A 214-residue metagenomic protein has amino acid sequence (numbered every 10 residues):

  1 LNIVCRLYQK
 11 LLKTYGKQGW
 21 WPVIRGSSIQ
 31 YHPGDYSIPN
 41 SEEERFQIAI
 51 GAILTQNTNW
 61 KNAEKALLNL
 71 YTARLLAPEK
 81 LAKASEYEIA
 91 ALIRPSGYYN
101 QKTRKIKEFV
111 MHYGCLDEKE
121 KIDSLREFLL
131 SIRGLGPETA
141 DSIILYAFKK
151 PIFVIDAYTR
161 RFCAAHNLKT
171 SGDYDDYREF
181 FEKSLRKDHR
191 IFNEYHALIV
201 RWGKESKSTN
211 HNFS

Functional and structural regions predicted by a protein language model:
L1-K119, K187-I191, Y195-S214: N-terminal polyanion-binding entry modules of DNA glycosylases/AP lyases and select other DNA-binding proteins
G51-L54, I106, K121-K169: Catalytic DNA-binding helix-loop module of base-excision-repair DNA glycosylases/AP lyases
W60, L75, K149-F153, L168-S171 (+1 more regions): Alpha-helix boundary/capping and short turn/kink residues
L68, E127, A157-R160, E179 (+1 more regions): A generic structural signal for well-ordered alpha-helical surface patches
L76-A77, K119-I122, K169-Y177: Short, charged, surface-exposed loops that flank catalytic or proteolytic processing sites
A82-S85, I89-A90, L129, D173-L185: Short, well-structured alpha-helical segments that form the helix of a local strand-helix-strand
H112, K149, R161-L168, K183-K187 (+1 more regions): Short basic/hydrophobic patches in alpha-helices and adjacent helix-turn junctions that form amphipathic surface motifs
